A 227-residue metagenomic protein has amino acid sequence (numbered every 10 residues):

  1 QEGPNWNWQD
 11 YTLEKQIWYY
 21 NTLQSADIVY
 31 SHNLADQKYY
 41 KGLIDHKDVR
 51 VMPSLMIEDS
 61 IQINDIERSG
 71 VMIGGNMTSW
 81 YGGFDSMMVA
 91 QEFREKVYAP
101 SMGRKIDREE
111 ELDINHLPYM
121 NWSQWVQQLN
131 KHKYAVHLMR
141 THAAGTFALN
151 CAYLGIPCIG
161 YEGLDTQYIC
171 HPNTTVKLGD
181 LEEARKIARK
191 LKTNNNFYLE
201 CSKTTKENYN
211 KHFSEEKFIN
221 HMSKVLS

Functional and structural regions predicted by a protein language model:
Q9-V29: Membrane-proximal helix-turn-helix segments that form the acceptor-binding/catalytic region of lipid-linked
S25-K41, D45-I61: Donor nucleotide-sugar binding/catalytic pocket of nucleotide-sugar-dependent glycosyltransferases
I57-W122: Conserved catalytic-core segment of nucleotide-activated headgroup transferases in glycan assembly
N121-H132, Y153: Short acidic alpha-helix that forms the nucleotide-activated donor recognition element in Leloir-type transferases
V126, A148-L154, Q167: Short alpha-helical segment that forms part of, or immediately flanks, the ligand-binding pocket in carbohydrate-active
N130-A143, I156: Acidic donor-binding loop of glycosyltransferase active sites
P172-E182, K190-N195: Conserved acidic donor-binding segment of nucleotide-sugar-dependent glycosyltransferases
T193-L226: A charged, aromatic-enriched C-terminal amphipathic alpha-helix characteristic of glycosyltransferases across folds
